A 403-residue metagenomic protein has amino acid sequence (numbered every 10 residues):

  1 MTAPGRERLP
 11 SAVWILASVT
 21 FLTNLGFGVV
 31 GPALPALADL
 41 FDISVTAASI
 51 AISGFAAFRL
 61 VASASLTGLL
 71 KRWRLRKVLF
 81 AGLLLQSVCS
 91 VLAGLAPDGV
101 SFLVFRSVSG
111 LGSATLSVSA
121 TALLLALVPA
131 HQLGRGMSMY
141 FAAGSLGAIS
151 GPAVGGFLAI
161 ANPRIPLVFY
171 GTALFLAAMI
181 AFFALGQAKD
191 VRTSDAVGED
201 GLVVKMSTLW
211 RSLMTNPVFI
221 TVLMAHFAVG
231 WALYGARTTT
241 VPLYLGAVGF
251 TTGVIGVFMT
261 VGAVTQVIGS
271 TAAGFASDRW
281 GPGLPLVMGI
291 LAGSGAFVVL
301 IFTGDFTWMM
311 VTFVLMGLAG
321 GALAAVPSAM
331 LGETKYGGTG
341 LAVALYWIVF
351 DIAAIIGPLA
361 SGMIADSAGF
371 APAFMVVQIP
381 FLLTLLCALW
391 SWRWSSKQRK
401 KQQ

Functional and structural regions predicted by a protein language model:
T2-L9, A188-V222: Juxtamembrane intracellular "pre-TM" segments in multi-pass secondary transporters
S11-F41, A47-A48, T221, L233-Y244: Helix-loop boundary and gating motifs at the non-cytosolic
G28, A56-A64, A148-I149, A263-V267 (+2 more regions): Residue-level signature of mid-helix packing/kink "hotspots" within the transmembrane helices of 12-pass Major
V61-P97, S277-W280: Conserved MFS/SLC helix-loop-helix module at the cytosolic interface between two early adjacent transmembrane helices
V100-V108, T307-L315: Paired small-residue
S107-G144: Cytoplasmic helix-loop-helix junction between adjacent transmembrane helices in 12-TM secondary transporters
S109-A120, L315-P327: Core transmembrane helices of Major Facilitator Superfamily
Y140-L185: Helix-loop-helix hairpin linking two adjacent transmembrane segments in secondary transporters
